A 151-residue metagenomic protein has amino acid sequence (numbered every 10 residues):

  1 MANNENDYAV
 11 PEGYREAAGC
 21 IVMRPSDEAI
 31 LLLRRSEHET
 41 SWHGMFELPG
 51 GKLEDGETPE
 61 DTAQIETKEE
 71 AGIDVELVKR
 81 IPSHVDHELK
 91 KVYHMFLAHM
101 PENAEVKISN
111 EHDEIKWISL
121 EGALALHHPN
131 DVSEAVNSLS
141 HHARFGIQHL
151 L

Functional and structural regions predicted by a protein language model:
A2-L31: Conserved N-terminal beta-strand and adjoining loop/helix that marks the start of the Nudix/MutT-like hydrolase domain
A9-Y14, H38-S41, S83-M95: Acidic pyrophosphate-coordinating catalytic loop
S26, H84-V106, D113-K116, L120-G122 (+2 more regions): Active-site-adjacent beta-strand/loop module that shapes the phosphate/pyrophosphate-binding cleft
E28-E69: Conserved Nudix-box catalytic region and its N-terminal flanking loop in Nudix hydrolases and closely related
L53, A123-L124: A generic structural signal for short hydrophobic patches within well-formed alpha-helices
I73-P82: A short coil-to-beta-strand element that immediately follows conserved catalytic motifs
E105-N110, L126-N130: Short, charged, solvent-exposed linker or helix-capping segments at domain edges/interfaces that act as flexible hinges
S133-L151: Charged phosphate-binding loop/patch that engages nucleotide di/tri-phosphates or the phosphate backbone of nucleic
